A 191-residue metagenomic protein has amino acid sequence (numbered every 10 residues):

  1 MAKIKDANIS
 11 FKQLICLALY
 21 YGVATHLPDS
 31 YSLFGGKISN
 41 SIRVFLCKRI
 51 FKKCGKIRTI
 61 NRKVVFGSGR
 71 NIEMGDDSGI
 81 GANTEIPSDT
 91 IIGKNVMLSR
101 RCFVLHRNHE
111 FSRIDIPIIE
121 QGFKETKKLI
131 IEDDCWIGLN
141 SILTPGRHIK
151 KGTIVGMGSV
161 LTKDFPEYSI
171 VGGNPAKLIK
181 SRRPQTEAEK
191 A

Functional and structural regions predicted by a protein language model:
M1-K56, N95, E110, Q121 (+3 more regions): Terminal amphipathic alpha-helical/low-complexity segments used for targeting or macromolecular assembly
K37, V64-M74, G79-H148, N174-P175 (+2 more regions): Flexible, glycine/small-residue-enriched loop-and-beta-strand segment within the central core of proteins
G55-K56, G69, I170: Secondary-structure boundary/capping residues
E167, G172-P175: Acidic, glycine-centered active-site loop in nucleotide-sugar glycosyltransferases
